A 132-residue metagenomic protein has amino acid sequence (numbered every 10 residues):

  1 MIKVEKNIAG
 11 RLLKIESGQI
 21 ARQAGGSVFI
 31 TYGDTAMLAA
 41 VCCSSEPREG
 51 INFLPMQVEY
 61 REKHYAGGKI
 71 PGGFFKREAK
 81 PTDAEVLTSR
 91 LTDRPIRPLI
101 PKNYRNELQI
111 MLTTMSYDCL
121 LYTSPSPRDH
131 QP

Functional and structural regions predicted by a protein language model:
M1-K3, E62-H64, H130-P132: Intrinsic low-complexity, intrinsically disordered segments enriched in polar/basic residues
M1-R22: Short, Gly/Pro- and small/polar-rich lid/capping loops
K14, N106-M111, D118-S124: Glycine-rich anion/phosphate-binding loop at the beta-strand->alpha-helix junction
Q19, T114-S116: Short, flexible loop/turn elements at secondary-structure junctions
G25, F29-I110, T114: Glycine-rich, flexible beta-strand/loop modules in the N-terminal catalytic cores of phosphate-handling
Y122-P132: Single conserved hydrophobic/aromatic residue that forms the stacking wall/gate of nucleotide- or nucleobase-binding
